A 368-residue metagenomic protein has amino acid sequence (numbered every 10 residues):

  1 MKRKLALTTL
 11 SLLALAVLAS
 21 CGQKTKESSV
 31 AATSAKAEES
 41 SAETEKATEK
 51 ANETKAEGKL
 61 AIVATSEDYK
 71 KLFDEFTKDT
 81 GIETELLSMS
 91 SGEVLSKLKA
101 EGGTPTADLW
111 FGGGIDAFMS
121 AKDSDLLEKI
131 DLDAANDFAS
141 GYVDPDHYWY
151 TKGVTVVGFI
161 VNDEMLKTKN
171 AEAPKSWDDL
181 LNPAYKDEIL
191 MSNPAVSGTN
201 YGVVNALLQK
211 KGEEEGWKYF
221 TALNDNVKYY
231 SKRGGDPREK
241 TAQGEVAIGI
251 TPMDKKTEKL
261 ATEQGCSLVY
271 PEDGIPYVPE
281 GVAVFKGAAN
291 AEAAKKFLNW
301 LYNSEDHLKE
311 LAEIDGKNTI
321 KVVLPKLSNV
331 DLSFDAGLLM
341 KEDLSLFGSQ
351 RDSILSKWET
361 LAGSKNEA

Functional and structural regions predicted by a protein language model:
V17-S20: C-terminal motif of bacterial Sec signal peptides marking the signal peptidase cleavage site
A51-S120: Early extracytoplasmic/lumenal segment of secretory-pathway proteins
S66-K70, G92-E93, P105-E245: Extracytoplasmic ligand-binding site segments that recognize negatively charged/polar headgroups
D116-S120, A242, A247-G265, D315: A ligand-binding cleft/hinge motif common to bilobed small-molecule-binding domains
L127-N136, Y148-Y150, D178, Q264-P276 (+2 more regions): Short beta-strand->loop
S140, Y219-N224, Y230-S231, E263-K286: Periplasmic-binding protein-like
I160-M165, V278-N290, L301, E310-L311: A bilobed periplasmic-binding-protein/Venus flytrap-type ligand-binding module shared by bacterial periplasmic
A184-S192, L301-L324: Periplasmic-binding protein-like
